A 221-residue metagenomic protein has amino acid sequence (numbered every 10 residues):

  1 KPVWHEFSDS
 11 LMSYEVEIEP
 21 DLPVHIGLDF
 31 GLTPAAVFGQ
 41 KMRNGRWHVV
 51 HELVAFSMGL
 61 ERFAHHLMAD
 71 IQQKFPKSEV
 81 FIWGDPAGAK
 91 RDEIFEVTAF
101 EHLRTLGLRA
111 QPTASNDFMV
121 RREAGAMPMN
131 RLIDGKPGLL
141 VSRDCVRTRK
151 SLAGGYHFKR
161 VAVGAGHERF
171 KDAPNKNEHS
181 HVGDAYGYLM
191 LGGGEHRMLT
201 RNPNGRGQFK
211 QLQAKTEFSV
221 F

Functional and structural regions predicted by a protein language model:
K1-F30: ATPase catalytic-site recognition across NTP-hydrolyzing enzymes
V24, P34, V80, G183: Residue-level detector of short, conserved catalytic/binding motifs and their immediate flanks
D29-G31, A87, Y186: Anionic group-transfer/hydrolysis microenvironments
L32-P34, N44-R46: Coil-to-beta-strand transition motifs
P34-Q40, G187: Short beta-strand scaffold segments in enzyme catalytic cores
G45-N175, G194-R197, R201, G207 (+2 more regions): Mg2+-dependent endonuclease catalytic cores in nucleic-acid-processing enzymes, primarily RNase H-like
E178-H181: Histidine-centered active-site/metal-ligand motif
D184-G192: Short, hydrophobic/amphipathic alpha-helical patches that form generic packing surfaces within helical domains
